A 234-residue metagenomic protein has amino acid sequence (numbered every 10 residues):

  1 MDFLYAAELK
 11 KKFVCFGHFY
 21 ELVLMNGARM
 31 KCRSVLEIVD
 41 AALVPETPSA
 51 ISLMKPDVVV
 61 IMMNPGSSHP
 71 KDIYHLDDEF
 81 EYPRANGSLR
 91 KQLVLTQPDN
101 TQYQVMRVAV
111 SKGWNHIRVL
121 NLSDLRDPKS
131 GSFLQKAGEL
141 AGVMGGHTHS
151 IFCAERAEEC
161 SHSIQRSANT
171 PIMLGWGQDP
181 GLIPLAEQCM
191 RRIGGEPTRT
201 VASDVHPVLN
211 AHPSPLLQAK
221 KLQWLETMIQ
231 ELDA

Functional and structural regions predicted by a protein language model:
M1-K91, D233-A234: Active-site and ligand/interface coordination hotspots across diverse enzymes and nucleic-acid-associated assemblies
D57, N115, A168-I172: Conserved acidic residues
M62-M63, L122, G175-D179: Short, well-ordered beta-to-alpha junction loops that form the rim of enzyme active sites and present histidine/acidic
I73, F80, Q102-V108: Histidine-anchored nucleotide/phosphate-binding helix
A85-D99, V143-E155: A short acidic, glycine-rich active-site loop that binds or catalyzes chemistry on phosphate/adenosine moieties
S88-N100, M106-L120: Acidic, metal/cofactor-coordinating or nucleic-acid-engaging core segments within structured domains
W114-L134: Short connector loops at secondary-structure junctions
D127-A234: Glycine/proline-rich loop-helix segments at beta-alpha junctions forming the active-site rim of enzyme cores
